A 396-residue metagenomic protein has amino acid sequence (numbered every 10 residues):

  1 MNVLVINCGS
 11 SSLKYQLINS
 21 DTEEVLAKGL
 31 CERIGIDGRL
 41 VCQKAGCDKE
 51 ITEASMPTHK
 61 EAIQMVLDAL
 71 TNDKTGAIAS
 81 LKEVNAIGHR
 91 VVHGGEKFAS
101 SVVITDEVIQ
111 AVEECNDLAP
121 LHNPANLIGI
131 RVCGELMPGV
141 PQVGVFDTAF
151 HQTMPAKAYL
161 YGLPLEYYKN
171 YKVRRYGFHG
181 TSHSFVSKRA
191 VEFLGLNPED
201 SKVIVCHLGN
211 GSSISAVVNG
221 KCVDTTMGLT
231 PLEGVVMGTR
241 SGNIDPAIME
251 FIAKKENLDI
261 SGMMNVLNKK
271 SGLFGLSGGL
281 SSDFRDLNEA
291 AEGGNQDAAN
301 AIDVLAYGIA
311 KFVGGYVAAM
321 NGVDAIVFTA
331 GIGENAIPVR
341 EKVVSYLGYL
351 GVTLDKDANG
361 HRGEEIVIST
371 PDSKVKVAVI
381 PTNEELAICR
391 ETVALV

Functional and structural regions predicted by a protein language model:
V3, S12-M56, G228: Short glycine-rich, Thr/Ser-proximal phosphate-binding strand/loop in the N-terminal lobe of ATP-dependent enzymes
G9, H89-V92, L208, V327-N335: Glycine-rich beta-strand-to-loop/alpha-helix junction loops that act as flexible
A69-V84, A190-N197, V313-D324: Phosphate/pyrophosphate-binding loops at sites that engage ATP/ADP/AMP, CoA/4′-phosphopantetheine, polyphosphate
L70-H122, V143, A149-L160: Short beta-strand-loop/turn "lid" adjacent to the catalytic site in phosphate-handling enzymes
F150-K255: Glycine-rich phosphate-binding loop of actin/hexokinase-like ATP-binding domains
V218, D224-D259, N265, A330-H361: Catalytic phosphate/nucleotide-handling subdomain of diverse soluble enzymes
E256-A301: A mobile "lid/hinge" subdomain adjacent to the ATP/sugar-phosphate binding pocket shared across diverse ATP-dependent
D297-A299, D303-D324, G333-V396: Internal helix-turn-beta structural module
